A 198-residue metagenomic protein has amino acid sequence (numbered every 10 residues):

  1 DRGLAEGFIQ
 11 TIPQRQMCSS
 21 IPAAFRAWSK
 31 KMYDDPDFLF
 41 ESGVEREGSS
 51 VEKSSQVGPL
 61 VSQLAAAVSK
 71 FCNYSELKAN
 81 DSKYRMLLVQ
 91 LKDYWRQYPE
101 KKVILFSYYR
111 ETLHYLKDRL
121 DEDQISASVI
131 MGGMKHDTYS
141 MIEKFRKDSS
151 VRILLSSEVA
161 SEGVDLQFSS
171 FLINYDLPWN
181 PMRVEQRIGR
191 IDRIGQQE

Functional and structural regions predicted by a protein language model:
R2-R15: Structural motif
R15-Q16, P22-R152: Conserved Helicase C-terminal RecA-like lobe
H114-R119, Q167-F168, E185: A short acidic (Asp/Glu
G132-K135, L177-P181: Short, acidic/turn-prone active-site loops that include or flank metal/cofactor- and phosphate-binding residues
E158-S161: Short, polar loop motifs at secondary-structure junctions
V164-L177, Q186: A short beta-strand element within the Helicase C-terminal
N180-E198: Conserved SF2 helicase motif VI
